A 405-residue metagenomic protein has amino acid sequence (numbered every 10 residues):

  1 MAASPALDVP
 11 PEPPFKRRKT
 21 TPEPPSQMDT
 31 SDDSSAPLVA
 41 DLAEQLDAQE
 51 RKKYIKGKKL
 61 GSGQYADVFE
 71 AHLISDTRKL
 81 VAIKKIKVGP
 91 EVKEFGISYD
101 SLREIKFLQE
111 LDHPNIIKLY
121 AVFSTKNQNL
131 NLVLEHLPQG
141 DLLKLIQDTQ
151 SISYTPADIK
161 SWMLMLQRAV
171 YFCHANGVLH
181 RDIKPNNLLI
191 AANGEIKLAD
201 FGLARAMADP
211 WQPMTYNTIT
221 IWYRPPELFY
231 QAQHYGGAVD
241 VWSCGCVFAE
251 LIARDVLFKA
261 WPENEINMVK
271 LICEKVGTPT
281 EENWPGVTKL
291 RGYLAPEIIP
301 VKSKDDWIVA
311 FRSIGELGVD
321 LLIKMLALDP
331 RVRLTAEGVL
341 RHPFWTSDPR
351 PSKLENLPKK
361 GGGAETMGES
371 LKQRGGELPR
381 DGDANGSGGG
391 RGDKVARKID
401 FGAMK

Functional and structural regions predicted by a protein language model:
K56-Q64, V68: Protein kinase glycine-rich loop
D67-P90: Glycine-rich ATP phosphate-binding loop
K118-L130: Short beta-strand micro-motifs within the conserved protein kinase catalytic domain, predominantly in the N-lobe
Q128-D141: Conserved short submotifs of the Hanks-type protein kinase catalytic core that shape the nucleotide-binding pocket
W162-M163: Activation segment signature within eukaryotic-like protein kinase domains
T278-I323: C-terminal lobe substrate-recognition/regulatory segment of protein kinase catalytic domains
R350-K405: C-terminal intrinsically disordered, low-complexity extensions immediately downstream of enzyme catalytic cores
